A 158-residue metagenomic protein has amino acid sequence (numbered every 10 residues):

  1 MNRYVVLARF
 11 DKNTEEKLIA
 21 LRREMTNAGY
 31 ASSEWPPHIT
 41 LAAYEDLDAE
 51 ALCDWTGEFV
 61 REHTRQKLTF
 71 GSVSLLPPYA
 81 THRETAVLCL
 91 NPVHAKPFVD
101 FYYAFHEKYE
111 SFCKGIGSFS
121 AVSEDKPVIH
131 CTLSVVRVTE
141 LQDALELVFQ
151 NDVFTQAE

Functional and structural regions predicted by a protein language model:
M1-T69, P78, A95-Q156: Basic, often amphipathic N-terminal segments
S72-S74: Long, low-complexity, Ser/Thr/Gly/Pro-rich intrinsically disordered segments that act as flexible linkers and assembly
T81-A95: Short, low-order "capping/linker" segments at domain edges
